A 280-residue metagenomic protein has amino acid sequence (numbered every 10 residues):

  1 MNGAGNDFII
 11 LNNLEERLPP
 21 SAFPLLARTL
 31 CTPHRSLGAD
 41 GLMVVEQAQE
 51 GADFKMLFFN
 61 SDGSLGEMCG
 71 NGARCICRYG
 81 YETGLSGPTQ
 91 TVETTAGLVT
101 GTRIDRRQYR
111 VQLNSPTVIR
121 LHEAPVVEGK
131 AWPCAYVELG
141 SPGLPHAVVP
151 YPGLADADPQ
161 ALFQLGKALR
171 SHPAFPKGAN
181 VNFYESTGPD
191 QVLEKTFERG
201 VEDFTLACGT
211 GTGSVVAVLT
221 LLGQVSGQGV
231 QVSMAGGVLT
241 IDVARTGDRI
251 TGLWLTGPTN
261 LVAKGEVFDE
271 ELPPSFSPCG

Functional and structural regions predicted by a protein language model:
M1-D105, V148-G280: A glycine-rich beta-to-alpha transition motif near the start of alpha/beta enzyme domains, typified by
Q108: Glycine-rich, mobile lid/loop segments that gate access to catalytic sites or pores
S115-V137, Q164: Active-site glycine-rich loop that binds ribose-phosphate moieties when present
T117, P142-P145, T259-L261: Glycine-rich beta-alpha junction loops
E128-D158: Internal active-site segments that recognize and position negatively charged phosphoryl groups and nucleotide moieties
